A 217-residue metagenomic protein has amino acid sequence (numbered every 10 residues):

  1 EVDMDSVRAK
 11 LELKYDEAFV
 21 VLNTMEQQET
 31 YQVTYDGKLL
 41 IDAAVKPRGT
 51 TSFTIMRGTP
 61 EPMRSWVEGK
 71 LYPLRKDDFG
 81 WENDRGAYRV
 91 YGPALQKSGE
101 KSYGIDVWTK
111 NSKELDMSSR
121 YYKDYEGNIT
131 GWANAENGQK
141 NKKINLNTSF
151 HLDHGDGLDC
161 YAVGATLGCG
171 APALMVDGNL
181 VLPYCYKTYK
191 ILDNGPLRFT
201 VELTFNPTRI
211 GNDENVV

Functional and structural regions predicted by a protein language model:
E1, R85, V216-V217: Short, well-ordered beta-strand segments enriched in hydrophobic/aromatic residues
E1-L71, K76, Y103-D106, K110: Alpha-mannosidase-like glycoside hydrolase catalytic domains involved in N-glycan trimming, generalizing to other
Q27-T30, K46-T51, Q96-S98, P207-E214: Short, surface-exposed beta-strand/loop "edge" segments at domain boundaries and coil↔beta transitions
E29-T34, K70-Y72, F79-W81, P183-N194: Short, exposed beta-strand/loop patches in secreted or surface proteins that constitute
K38-A44, W81-N83, R89, F199-L203: Generic recognition of long tandem-repeat/solenoid scaffolds
V45, R57, G92-A94, F205-P207 (+1 more regions): Short, flexible loop/turn elements at secondary-structure junctions
T54-G155: Beta-strand-rich N-terminal accessory domains
G127-V216: Extended, loop-rich substrate-binding clefts of extracytoplasmic carbohydrate-active enzymes
